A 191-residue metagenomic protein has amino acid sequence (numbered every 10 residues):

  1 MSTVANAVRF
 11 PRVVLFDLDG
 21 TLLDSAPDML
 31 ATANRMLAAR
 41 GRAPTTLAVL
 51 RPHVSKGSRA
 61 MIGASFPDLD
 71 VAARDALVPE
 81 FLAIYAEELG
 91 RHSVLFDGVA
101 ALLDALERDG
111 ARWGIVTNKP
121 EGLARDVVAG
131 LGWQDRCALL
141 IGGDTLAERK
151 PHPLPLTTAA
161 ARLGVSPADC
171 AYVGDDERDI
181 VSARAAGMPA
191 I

Functional and structural regions predicted by a protein language model:
S2-A5: A short, basic/flexible loop-to-alpha-helix module at the beginning of a structural domain
A7-A101, D109, P120-G122, G130-W133: N-terminal helical cap/lid subdomain that shapes the substrate entry/recognition surface in HAD-like hydrolases
L15, L22, W113, E148 (+1 more regions): Conserved SAM-binding loop
H53, V116-N118, V173: Structural motif
R91-V94, P120-M188: Substrate-recognition "cap/lid" segment bordering the active-site pocket of phosphatases
A100-R108, I180-R184: Surface-exposed amphipathic alpha-helices with a cationic face
G114-V116, I141, I191: Structural detector of well-ordered beta-strand residues that form the stable sheet scaffold of enzyme domains
